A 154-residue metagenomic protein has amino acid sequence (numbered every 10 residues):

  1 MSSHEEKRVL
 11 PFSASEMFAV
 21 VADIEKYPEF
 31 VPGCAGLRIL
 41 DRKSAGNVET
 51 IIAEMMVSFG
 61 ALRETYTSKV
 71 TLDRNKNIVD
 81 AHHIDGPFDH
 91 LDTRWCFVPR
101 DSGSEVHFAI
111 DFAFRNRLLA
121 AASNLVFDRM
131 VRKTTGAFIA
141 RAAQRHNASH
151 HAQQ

Functional and structural regions predicted by a protein language model:
M1-V48, S102, Q154: Hydrophobic ligand-binding cavity/cleft-lining segments
R8, V57, R129: A short glycine-/small-residue-rich loop at the edge of a beta-strand within enzyme catalytic domains
V20-D23, E49-A53, N75-D80: Short Pro/Gly-enriched beta-strand edge/turn motifs at strand-loop
D23-K26, L62, S102, S123 (+3 more regions): Amphipathic alpha-helical protein-protein interaction surfaces
P28-E29, G36-K43, M56-H107, D111-A113 (+2 more regions): Hydrophobic-ligand binding "helix-grip"
F114-Q154: A conserved amphipathic terminal alpha-helix motif
